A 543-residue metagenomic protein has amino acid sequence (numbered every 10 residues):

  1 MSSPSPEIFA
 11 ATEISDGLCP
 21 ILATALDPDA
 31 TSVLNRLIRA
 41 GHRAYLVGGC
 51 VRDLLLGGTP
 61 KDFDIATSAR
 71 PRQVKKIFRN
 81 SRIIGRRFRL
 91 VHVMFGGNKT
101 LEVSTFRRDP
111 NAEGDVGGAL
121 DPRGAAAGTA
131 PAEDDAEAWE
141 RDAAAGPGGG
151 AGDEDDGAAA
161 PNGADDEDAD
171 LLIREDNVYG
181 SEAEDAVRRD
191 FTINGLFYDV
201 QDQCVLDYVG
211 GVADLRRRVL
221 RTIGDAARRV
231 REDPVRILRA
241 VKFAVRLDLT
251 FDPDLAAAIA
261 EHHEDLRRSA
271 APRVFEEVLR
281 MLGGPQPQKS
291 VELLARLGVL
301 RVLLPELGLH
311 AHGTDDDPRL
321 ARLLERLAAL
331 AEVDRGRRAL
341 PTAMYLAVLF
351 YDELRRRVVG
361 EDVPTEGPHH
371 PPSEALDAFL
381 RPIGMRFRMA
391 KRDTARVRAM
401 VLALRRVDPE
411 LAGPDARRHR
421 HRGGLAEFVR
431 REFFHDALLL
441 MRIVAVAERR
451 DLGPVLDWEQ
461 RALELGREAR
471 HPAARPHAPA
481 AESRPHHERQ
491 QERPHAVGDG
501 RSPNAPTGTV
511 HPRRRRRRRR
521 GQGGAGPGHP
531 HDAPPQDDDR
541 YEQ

Functional and structural regions predicted by a protein language model:
M1-Q543: Catalytic cores of the polymerase beta-like nucleotidyltransferase superfamily and closely associated nucleotide
